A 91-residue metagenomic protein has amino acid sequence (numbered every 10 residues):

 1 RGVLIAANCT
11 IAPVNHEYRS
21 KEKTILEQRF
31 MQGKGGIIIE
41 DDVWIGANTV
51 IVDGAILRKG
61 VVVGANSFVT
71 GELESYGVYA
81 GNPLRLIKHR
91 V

Functional and structural regions predicted by a protein language model:
R1-A55, N82-P83, R90-V91: Flexible, glycine/small-residue-enriched loop-and-beta-strand segment within the central core of proteins
G54-L84: C-terminal/domain-terminus segments
